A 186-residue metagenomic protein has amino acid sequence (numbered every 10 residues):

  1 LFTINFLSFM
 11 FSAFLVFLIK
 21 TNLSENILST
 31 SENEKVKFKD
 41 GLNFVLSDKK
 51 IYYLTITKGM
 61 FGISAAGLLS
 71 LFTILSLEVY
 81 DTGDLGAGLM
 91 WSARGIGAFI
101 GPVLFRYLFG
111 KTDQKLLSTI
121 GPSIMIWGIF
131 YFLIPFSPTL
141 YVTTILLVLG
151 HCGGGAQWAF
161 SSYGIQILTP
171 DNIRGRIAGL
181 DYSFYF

Functional and structural regions predicted by a protein language model:
F2-E32: Helix-loop junctions on the cytosolic side of multi-pass membrane transporters, especially the intracellular loop
F2-T3, Y52-I56, I120-G121, T144-I145: Hydrophobic alpha-helical transmembrane segments
I4, F9-S12, Y53-M60, A65-S70 (+1 more regions): Transmembrane helical elements of multi-pass membrane transporters/channels
S8, L23-E25, N43, A87 (+1 more regions): Low-complexity, compositionally biased segments
N22-I56: Juxtamembrane intracellular "pre-TM" segments in multi-pass secondary transporters
K39, L46, M60, A66 (+2 more regions): C-terminal transmembrane bundle of multi-pass solute transporters/carriers
